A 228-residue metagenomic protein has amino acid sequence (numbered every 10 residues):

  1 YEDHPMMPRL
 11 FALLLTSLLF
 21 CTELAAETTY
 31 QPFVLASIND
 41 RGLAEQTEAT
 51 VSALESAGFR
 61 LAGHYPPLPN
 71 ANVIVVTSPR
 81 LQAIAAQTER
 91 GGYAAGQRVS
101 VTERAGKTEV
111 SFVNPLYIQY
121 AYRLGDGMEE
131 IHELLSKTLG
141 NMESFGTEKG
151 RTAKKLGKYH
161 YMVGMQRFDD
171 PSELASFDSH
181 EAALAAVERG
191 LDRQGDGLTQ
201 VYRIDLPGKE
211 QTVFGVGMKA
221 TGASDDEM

Functional and structural regions predicted by a protein language model:
Y1-M6: Short, Lys/Arg-enriched N-terminal segments with co-localized hydrophobic residues within the first ~10-30 amino acids
A12-C21: Bacterial N-terminal signal peptides
T22-A26: Sec/Tat signal peptide C-region and signal peptidase I cleavage site
E27-L68, E143-K219: Terminal, regulation- and interaction-focused segments at domain boundaries
R60-L61, Y117-Q119: Primarily extracytoplasmic ectodomains and periplasmic/lumenal surface modules that are beta-strand-rich
N72-N114: Mid-chain, structured segments of secreted extracytoplasmic proteins
I118-K154: C-terminal partner/receptor-binding element of secreted or periplasmic proteins
A220-E227: Preference for solvent-exposed, low-hydrophobicity sequence contexts
